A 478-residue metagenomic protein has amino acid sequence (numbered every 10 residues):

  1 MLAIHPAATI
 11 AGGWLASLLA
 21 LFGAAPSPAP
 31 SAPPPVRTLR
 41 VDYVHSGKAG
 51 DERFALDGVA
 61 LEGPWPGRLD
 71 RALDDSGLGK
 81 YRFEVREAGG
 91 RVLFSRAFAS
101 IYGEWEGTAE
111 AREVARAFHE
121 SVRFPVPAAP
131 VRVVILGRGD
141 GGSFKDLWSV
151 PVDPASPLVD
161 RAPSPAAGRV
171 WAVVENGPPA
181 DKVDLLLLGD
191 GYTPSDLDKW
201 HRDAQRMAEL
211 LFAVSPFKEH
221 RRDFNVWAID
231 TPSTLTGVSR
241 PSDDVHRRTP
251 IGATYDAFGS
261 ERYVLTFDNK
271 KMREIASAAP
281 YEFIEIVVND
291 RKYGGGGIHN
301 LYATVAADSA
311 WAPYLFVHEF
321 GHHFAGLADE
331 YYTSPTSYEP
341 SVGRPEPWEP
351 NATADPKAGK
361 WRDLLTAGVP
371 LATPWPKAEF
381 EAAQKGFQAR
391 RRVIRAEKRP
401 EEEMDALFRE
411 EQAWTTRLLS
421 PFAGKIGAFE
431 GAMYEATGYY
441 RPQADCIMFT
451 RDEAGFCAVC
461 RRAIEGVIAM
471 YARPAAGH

Functional and structural regions predicted by a protein language model:
P34-D74: Short amphipathic, basic-aromatic surface patches that mediate peripheral association with negatively charged
P34-Y43, A49-D51, Y331-H478: Replace "(M1/M4/M9/M12/WLM)" with "(e.g., M1/M4/M8/M9/M12/M26/WLM)" and add "not limited to" to clarify scope
R71-Y81, D203: Short coil-to-beta strand junction motifs in C2/discoidin
A115-L188: Non-catalytic propeptide/linker segments at domain boundaries
A155-S215, A228-T236: Fold-level signature of zinc-dependent metallopeptidase catalytic domains
K199, G296-E319: Short pre-active-site segment immediately N-terminal to the catalytic Zn-binding motif
D223-H299: Active-site-proximal segments of metallohydrolase catalytic domains
F320-T336: Catalytic Zn2+-binding segment of zinc metalloproteases
